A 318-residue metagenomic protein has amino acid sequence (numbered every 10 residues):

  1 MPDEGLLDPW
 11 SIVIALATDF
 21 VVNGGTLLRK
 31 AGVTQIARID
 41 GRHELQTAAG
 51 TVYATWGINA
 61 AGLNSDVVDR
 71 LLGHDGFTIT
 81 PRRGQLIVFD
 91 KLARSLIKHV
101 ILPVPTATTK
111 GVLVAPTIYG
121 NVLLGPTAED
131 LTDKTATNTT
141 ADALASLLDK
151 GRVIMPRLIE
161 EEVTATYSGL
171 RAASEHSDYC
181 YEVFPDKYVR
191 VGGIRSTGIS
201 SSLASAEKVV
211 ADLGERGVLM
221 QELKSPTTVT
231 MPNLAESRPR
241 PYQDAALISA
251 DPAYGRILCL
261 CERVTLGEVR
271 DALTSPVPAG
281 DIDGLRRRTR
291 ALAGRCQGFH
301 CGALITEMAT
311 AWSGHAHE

Functional and structural regions predicted by a protein language model:
M1-L7, R195-G198: Glycine-rich "substrate-gating" loop/helix at the edge of Rossmann-like oxidoreductase active sites
D3-W56: Helical element adjacent to the flavin cofactor pocket in flavoenzyme catalytic cores
A15, T109, I118-Y119, T132-I257 (+4 more regions): C-terminal catalytic lobe of FAD-dependent flavoproteins
L28, I58, V189-V191: Hydrophobic/aromatic beta-strand patches that form the interior of the parallel beta-sheet core in alpha/beta enzyme
I36-G125, E129-N138, D149, L158 (+1 more regions): Flavin-dependent oxidoreductases
T135, T265-P276, F299-H317: Iron-sulfur (Fe-S) cluster-binding segments and ferredoxin-like electron-carrier domains, especially [2Fe-2S]
R286-G302, E318: Short Fe-S-cluster ligation motifs
